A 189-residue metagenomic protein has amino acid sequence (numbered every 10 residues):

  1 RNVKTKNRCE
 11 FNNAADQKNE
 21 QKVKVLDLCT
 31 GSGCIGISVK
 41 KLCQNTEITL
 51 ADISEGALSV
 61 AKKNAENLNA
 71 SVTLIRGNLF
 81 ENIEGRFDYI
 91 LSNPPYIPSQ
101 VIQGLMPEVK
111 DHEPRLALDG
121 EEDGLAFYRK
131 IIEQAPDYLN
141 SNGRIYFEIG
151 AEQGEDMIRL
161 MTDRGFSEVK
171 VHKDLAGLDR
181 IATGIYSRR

Functional and structural regions predicted by a protein language model:
R1-S92, I97-Q103: Conserved SAM/SAH cofactor-binding pocket of Class I
V39, V109, I131-A135: Class I S-adenosylmethionine-dependent transferase superfamily signal
T73-I75, L116, K170: Structural signal for short hydrophobic segments within the conserved structured cores of catalytic domains across
Y96, I185-R188: C-terminal beta-strand of the catalytic ATP-binding
Y96-A126: Mobile active-site "lid"/loop adjacent to the S-adenosyl-L-methionine
E122-Y186: Conserved Class I SAM-dependent methyltransferase catalytic core
